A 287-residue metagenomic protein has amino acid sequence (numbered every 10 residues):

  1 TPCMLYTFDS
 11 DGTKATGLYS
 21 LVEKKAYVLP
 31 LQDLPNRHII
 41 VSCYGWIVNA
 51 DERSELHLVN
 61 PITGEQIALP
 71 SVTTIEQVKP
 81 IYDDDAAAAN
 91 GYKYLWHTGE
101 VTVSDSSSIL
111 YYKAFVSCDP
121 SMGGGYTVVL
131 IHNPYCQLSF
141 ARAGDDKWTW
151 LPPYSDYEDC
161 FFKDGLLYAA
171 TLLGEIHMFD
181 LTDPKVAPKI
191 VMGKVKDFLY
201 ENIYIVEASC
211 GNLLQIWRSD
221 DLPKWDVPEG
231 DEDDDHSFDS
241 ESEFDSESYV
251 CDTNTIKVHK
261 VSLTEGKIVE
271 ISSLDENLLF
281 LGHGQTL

Functional and structural regions predicted by a protein language model:
T1-E52, I62: A non-catalytic, helix-rich entry segment at domain boundaries
L5-D11, R37-H38, G45-N49, S219 (+1 more regions): Short linear motifs in intrinsically disordered
A15-K24, T63-E65, S139-D145, P228-G266: Beta-propeller blade signature
Y27, I67, V269-I271: Generic structural signal for well-ordered beta-strand positions
L31, S71, S273-D275: Short clusters of small/polar residues that mark proteolytic maturation junctions
L34-P228, I256: A sequence/structural signal of beta-propeller blade repeats
S108-P120, Y126-V128, S246-I268, S273-L278: Extended, compositionally biased low-complexity polar/Lys-Gly-rich tracts and adjacent boundary/linker regions are
V191-Y200, K267-L287: Conserved blade-ending motifs and adjacent loop-strand segments that build the rim/top face of beta-propeller domains
